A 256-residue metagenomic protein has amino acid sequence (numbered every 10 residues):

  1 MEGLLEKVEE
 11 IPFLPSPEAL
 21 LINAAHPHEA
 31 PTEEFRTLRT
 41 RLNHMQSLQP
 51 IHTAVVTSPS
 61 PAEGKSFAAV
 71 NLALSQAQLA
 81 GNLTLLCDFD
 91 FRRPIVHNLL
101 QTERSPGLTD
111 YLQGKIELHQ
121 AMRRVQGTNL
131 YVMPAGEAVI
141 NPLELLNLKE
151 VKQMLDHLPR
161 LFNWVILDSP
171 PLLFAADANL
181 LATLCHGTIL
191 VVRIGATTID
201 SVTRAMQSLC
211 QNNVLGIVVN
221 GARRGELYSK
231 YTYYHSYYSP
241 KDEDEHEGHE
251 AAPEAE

Functional and structural regions predicted by a protein language model:
M1-E256: P-loop NTP-binding module
